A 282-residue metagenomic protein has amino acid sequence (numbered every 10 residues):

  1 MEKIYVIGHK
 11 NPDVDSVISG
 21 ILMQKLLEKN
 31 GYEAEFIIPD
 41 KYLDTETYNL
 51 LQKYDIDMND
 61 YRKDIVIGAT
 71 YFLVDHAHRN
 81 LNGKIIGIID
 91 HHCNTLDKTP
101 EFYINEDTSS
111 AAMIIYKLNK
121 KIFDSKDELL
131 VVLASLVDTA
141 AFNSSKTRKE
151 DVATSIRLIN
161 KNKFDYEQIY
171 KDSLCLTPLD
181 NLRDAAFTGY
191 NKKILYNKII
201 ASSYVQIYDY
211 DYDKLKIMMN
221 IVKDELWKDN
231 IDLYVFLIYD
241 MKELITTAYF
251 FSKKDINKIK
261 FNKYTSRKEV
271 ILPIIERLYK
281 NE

Functional and structural regions predicted by a protein language model:
M1-E282: Replace "Mg2+/Mn2+-dependent" with "divalent metal-dependent
